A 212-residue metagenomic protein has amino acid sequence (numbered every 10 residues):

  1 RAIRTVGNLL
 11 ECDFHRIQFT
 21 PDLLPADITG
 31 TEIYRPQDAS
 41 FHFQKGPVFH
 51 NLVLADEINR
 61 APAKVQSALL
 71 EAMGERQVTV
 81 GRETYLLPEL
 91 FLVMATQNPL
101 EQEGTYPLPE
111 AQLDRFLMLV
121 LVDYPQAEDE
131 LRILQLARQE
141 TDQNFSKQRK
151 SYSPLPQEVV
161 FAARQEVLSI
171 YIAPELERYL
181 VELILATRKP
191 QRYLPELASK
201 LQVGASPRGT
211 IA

Functional and structural regions predicted by a protein language model:
R1-T20: Walker A/P-loop
V6, L10, L23, E32 (+4 more regions): Hydrophobic aliphatic residues
C12, L24-A39: Conserved NTP-binding/hydrolysis module of P-loop NTPases
D13-H15, Q37-F41, Q77-G81, Q191-E196: Active-site phosphate-binding and catalytic loops of NTP-dependent enzymes
Y34-L54: Conserved alpha-helical scaffold flanking the Walker A/P-loop in AAA+ ATPase domains
R35-D38, A61, V65, M73-I170: Canonical AAA+ ATPase core
D56-E57, A68: Walker B catalytic acidic pair
Q143-A212: Basic, amphipathic alpha-helical bundle interface domains used for macromolecular binding and assembly
